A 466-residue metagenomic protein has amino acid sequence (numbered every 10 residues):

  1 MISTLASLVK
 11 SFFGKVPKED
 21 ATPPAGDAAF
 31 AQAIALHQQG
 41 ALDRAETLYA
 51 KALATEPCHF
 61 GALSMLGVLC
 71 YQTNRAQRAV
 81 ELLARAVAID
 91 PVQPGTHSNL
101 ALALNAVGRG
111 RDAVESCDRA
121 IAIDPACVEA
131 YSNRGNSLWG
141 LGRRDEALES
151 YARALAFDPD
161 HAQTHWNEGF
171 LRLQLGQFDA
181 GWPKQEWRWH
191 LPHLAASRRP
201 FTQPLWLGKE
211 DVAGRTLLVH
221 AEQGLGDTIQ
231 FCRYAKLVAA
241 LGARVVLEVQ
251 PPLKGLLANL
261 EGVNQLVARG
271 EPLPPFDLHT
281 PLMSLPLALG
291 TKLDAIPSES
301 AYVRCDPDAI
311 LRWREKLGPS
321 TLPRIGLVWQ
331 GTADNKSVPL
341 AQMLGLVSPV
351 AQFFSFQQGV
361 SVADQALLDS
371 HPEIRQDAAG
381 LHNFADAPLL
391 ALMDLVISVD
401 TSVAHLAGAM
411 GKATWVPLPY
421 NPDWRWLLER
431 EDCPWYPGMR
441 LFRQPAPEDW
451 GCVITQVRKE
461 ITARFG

Functional and structural regions predicted by a protein language model:
M1-L395, D400-G466: Alpha-helical solenoid repeat scaffolds of the TPR/TPR-like class and their adjacent stem/linker regions that mediate
